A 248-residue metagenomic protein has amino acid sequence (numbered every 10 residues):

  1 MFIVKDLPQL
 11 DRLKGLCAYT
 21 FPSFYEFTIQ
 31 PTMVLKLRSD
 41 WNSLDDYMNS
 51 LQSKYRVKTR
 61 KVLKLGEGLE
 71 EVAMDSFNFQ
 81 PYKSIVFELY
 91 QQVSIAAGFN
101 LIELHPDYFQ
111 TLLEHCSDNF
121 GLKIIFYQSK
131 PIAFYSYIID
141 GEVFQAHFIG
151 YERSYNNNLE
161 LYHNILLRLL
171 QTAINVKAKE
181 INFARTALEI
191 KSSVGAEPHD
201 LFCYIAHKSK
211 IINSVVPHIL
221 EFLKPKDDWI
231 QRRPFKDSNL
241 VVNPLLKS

Functional and structural regions predicted by a protein language model:
M1-Y25, V143-A206: Acyl-donor binding region in acyl/amide transferases
F2-N157, N213, S238-S248: A conserved beta-strand-loop-helix scaffold within acyl/acetyltransferase catalytic domains
V34-L37, L44, V86-F87, L104 (+8 more regions): Broad hydrophobic/π-residue packing in well-ordered secondary structure
T59, Y82, H163-N164, E221: N-proximal short alpha-helices
F87-E88, A97, A184-S248: C-terminal catalytic domain of photolyase/cryptochrome flavoproteins, centering on the FAD-binding pocket
